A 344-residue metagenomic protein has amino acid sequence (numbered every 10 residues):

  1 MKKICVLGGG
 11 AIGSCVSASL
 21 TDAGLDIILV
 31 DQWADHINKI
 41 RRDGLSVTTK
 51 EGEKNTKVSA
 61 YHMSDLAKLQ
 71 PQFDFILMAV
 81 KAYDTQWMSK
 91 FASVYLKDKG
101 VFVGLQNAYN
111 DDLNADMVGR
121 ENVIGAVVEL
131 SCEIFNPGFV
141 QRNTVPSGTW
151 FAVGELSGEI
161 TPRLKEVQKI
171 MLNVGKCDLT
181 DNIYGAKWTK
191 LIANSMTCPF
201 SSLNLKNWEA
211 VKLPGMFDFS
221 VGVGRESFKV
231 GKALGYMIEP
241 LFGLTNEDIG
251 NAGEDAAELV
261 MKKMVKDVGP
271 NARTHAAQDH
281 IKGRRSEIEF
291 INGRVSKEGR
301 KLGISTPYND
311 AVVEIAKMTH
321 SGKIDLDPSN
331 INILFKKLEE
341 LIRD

Functional and structural regions predicted by a protein language model:
M1-G52: NAD(P)+-binding Rossmann beta1-loop-alpha1 motif at the extreme N-terminus of oxidoreductases
K2, V221-D344: NAD(P)-dependent Rossmann-like dehydrogenase/reductase catalytic/cofactor-binding core
T21, R41, M171-L172, K232 (+1 more regions): Anion (oxyanion) recognition and catalysis
D31, E51, S64, Q106 (+4 more regions): Residues at the C-termini of beta-strands that transition into short coil/loop
K54-Q141: Rossmann-like NAD(P)(H) cofactor-binding subdomain of soluble oxidoreductases
V94-Y95, M117-N122, P137-L244: Internal alpha-helical scaffold of NAD(P)-dependent oxidoreductase catalytic cores
